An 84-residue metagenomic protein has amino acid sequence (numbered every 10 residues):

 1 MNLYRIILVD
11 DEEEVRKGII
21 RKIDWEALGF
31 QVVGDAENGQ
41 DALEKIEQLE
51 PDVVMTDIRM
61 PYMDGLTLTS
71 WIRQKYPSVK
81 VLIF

Functional and structural regions predicted by a protein language model:
M1-R5: Non-catalytic signal-transmission and effector/linker regions of two-component phosphorelay proteins
D10, D57: Active-site residues of response regulator receiver
E13-G34: Two-component/phosphorelay signaling modules centered on CheY-like receiver
A27, E47-L49, W71-V79: Conserved phosphotransfer cores of two-component systems
N38-D41, D64-T67: Acidic catalytic/metal-coordinating carboxylates
L49-M55: Active-site beta3 strand of CheY-like receiver
M60: Receiver (REC) domain active-site loop signature in two-component systems and cognate sites in sensor histidine kinases
